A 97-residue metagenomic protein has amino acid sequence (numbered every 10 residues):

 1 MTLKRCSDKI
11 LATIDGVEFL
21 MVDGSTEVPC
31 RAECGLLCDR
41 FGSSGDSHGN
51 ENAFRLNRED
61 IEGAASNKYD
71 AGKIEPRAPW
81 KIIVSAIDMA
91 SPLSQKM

Functional and structural regions predicted by a protein language model:
M1-T26: Short, charged/polar N-terminal "headpieces" of proteins
D8, G16, C30-A32, N57 (+1 more regions): Functionally constrained cores in energy, signaling, and assembly domains
E18-G42: A short, structured beta-strand/loop element
G45-M97: Acidic, low-complexity intrinsically disordered segments
